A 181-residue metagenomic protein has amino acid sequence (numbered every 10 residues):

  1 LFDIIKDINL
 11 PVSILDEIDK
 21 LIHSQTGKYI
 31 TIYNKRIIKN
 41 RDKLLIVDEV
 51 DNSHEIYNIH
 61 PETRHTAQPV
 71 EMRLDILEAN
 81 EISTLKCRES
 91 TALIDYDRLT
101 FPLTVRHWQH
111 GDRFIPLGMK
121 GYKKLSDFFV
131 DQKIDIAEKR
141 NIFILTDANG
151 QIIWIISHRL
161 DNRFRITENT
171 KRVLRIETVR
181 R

Functional and structural regions predicted by a protein language model:
L1-R181: AMP-forming adenylation/ATP pyrophosphatase catalytic core
